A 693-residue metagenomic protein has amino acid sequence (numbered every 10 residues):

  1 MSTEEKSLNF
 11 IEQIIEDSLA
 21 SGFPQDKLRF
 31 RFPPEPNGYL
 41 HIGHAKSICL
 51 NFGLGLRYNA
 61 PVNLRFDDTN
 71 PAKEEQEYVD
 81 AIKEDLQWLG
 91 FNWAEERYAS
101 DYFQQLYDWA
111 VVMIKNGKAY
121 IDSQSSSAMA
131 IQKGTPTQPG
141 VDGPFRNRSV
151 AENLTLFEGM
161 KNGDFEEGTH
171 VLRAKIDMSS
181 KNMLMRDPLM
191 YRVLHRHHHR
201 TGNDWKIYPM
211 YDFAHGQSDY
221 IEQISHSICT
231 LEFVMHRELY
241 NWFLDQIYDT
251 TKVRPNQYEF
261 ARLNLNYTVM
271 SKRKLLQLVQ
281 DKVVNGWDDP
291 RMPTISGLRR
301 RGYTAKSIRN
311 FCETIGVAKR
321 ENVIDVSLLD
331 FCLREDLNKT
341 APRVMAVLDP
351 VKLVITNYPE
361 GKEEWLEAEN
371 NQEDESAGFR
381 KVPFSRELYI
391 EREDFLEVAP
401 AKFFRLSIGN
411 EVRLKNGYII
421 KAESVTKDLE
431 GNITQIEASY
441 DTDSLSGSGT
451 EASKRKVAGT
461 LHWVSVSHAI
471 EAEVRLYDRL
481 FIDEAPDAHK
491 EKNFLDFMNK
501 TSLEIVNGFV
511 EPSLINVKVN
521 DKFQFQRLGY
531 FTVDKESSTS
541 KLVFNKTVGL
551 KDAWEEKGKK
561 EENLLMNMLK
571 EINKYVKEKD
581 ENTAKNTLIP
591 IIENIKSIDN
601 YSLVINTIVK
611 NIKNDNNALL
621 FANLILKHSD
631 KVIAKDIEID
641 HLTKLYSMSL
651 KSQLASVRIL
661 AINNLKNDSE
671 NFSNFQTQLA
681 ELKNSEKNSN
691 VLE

Functional and structural regions predicted by a protein language model:
K6-E16, A20-K83, H199-T230: N-terminal catalytic cores of NTP/NDP-binding nucleotidyl/phosphoryl-transfer enzymes
D68-N70, Q76, Y98, V112-K274 (+3 more regions): Active-site cores that bind ATP or allylic diphosphates and position pyrophosphate for catalysis
Y78-Y102, A110, G117-A119: A glycine-rich helix N-cap at a beta->alpha junction
F311-K319, V323-M568: Substrate/cofactor-recognition hotspot
N567-N573, S597-V609, V632-M648, N671-K683: Amphipathic alpha-helical scaffolding segments comprising HEAT/armadillo-like alpha-solenoid repeats
E578-N582, N614-L619, A655-S656, S685-N690: Alpha-helix N-cap/helix-start positions at coil->helix boundaries
N586, P590, L603, T607 (+5 more regions): Alpha-solenoid helical repeat scaffolds
I592-E593, N623-D630, N663-K666: Structural signature of alpha-helical solenoid repeat scaffolds
